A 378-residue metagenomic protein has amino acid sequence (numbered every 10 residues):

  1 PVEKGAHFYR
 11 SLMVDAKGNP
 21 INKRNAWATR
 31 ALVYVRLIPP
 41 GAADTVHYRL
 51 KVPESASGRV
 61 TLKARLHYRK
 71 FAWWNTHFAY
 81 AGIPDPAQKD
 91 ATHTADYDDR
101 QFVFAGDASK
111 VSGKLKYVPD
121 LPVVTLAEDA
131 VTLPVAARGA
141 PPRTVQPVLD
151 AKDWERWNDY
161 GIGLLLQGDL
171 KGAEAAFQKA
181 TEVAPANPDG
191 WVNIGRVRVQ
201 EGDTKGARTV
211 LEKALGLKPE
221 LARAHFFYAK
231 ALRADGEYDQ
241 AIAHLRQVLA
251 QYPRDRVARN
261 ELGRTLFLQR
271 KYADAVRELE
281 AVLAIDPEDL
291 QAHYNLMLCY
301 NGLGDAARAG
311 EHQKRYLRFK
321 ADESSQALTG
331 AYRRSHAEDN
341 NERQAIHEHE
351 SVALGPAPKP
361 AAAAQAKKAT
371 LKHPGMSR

Functional and structural regions predicted by a protein language model:
P1-K152: Short, conserved sequence motifs used for protein processing/export or organelle targeting and for catalysis
L166-K179, A186-D189, Q200-K213, E220-R223 (+4 more regions): Structural signature of tandem alpha-helical TPR/SEL1-like repeats, specifically the intra-repeat loop/turn
V183, L217, Q251-Y252, I285 (+1 more regions): Structural marker of alpha-solenoid helical repeat scaffolds
L290, Y294-S325: TPR/TPR-like (Sel1-like) alpha-helical repeat modules
L317, A321-R378: Intrinsically disordered, low-complexity, charge-biased linker/tail regions
